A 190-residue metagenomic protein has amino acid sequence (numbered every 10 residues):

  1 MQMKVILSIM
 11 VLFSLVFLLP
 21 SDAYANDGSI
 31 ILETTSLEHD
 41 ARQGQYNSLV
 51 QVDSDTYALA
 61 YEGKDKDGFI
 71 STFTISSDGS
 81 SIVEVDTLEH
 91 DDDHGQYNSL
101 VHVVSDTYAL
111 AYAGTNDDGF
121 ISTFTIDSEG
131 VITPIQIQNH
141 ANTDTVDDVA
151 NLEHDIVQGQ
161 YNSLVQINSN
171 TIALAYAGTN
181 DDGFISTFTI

Functional and structural regions predicted by a protein language model:
M1-A25: Sec-dependent, cleavable N-terminal signal peptides
N26-I190: Extracellular, repeat-based ectodomains that mediate carbohydrate processing or recognition
